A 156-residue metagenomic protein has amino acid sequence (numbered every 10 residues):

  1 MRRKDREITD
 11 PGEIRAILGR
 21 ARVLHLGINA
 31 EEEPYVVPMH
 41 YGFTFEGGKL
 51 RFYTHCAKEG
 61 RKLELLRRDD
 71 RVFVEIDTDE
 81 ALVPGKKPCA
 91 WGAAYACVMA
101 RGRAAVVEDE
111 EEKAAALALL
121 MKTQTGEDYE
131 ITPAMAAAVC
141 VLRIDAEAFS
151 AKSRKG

Functional and structural regions predicted by a protein language model:
M1-R20: Extreme N-terminal tail/first-helix region
R2-R3, D79-G156: Charged, gly/pro-rich active-site loop segments
I8-T9, R20-H25, Q124-E127: Short Pro/Gly-enriched beta-strand edge/turn motifs at strand-loop
P11, E59-G60: Structural motif corresponding to alpha-helix initiation and N-cap regions
I14-R15, V36-R51, A81-G92: Short N-terminal helix-initiation segments at or just after the protein's N-terminus
G19, R67-V72, K122-G126: Short, intrinsically disordered, mixed-charge
A21-K58, V74: Short beta-strand segments
R61-P84, W91: Helix-adjacent hinge/juxtasegments
